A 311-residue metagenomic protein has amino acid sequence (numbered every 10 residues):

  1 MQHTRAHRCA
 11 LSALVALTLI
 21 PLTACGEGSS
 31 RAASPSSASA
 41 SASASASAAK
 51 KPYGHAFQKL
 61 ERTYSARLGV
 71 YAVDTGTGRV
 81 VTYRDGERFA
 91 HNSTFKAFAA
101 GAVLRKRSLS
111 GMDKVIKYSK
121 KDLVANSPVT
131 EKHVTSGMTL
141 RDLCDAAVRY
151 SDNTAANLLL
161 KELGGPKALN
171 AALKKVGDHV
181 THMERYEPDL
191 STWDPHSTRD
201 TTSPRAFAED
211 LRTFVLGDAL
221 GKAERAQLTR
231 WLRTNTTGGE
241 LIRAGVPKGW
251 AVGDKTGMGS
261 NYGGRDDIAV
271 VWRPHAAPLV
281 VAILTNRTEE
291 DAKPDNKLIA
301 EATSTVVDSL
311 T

Functional and structural regions predicted by a protein language model:
Q2-L19, T23-A40, A49-F57, E162 (+2 more regions): Structured C-terminal helix/loop/strand segments within mature extracytoplasmic catalytic/sensor domains
A49-D85, V271, V281: A short, well-structured edge-of-sheet supersecondary motif
E61-Y64, A72, G101-G111, K120 (+8 more regions): Sec/Tat-exported extracytoplasmic proteins
R67, L160-L216: Mid-domain, small-residue-enriched loop/turn segments at the edges of structured enzyme/sensor domains
T75, D113-T130, L163-G164, L190: Acidic helix-start/capping segments at beta-turn-to-alpha-helix junctions
G78, F89-K121, A147, V281: Active-site SXXK
L123-L159, P166: Conserved catalytic neighborhood of penicillin-recognizing serine enzymes
E209-M258: Conserved active-site loop region of the serine DD-peptidase/beta-lactamase
